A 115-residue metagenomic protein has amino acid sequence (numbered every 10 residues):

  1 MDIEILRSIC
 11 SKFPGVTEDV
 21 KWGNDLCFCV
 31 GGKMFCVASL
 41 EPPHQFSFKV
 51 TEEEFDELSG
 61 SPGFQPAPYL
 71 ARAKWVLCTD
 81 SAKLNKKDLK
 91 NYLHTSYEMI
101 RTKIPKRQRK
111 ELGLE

Functional and structural regions predicted by a protein language model:
M1-E115: Charge-dense, helix-prone N-terminal extensions
